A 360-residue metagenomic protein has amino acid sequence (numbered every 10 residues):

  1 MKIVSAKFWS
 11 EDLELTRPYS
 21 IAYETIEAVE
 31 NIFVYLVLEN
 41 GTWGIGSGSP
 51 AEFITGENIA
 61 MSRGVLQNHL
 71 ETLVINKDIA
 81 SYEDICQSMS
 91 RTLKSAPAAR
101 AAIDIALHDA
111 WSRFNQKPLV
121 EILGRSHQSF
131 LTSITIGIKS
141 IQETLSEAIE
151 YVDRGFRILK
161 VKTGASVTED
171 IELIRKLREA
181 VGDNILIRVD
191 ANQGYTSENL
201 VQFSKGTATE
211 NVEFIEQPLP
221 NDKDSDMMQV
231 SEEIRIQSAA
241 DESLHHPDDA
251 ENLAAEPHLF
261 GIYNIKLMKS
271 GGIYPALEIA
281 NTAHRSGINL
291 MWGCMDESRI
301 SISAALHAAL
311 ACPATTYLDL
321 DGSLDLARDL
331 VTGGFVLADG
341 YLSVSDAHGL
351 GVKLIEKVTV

Functional and structural regions predicted by a protein language model:
M1-I187, N192-G194, V201, K205-A208 (+3 more regions): N-terminal capping/lid subdomain adjacent to the active-site entrance of alpha/beta enzymes
F33, S129-S133, R157-K160, N184-R188 (+5 more regions): Structural preference for beta-strand elements that scaffold enzyme active sites
Y35, A110-W111, I136, V212 (+3 more regions): A broad, low-amplitude sensor of folded, mature protein cores
R100, I136, K162-S166, N192-Q193 (+4 more regions): Glycine- and other small-residue-rich loops at beta-strand/loop junctions that grip anionic moieties
I141-E143, A165-V181, T196-N199, L219-S231 (+2 more regions): Active-site-adjacent beta->alpha loops and helix N-cap segments on the catalytic face of soluble alpha/beta enzymes
L186-T196, Q237-H246: Extended hydrophobic secondary-structure segments
T196, N211-V212: Conserved N-terminal glycine/acidic-rich loop preference
N211, D222-A239, L244-Y341, S345: Shared catalytic-loop signature of beta/alpha-barrel
